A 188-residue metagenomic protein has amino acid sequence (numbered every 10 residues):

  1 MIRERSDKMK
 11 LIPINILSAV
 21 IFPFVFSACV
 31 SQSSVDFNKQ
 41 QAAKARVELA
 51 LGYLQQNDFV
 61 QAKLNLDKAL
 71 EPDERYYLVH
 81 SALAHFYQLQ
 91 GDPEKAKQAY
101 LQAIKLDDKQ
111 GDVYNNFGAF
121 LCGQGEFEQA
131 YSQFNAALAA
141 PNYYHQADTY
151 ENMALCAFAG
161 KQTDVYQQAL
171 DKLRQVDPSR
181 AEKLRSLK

Functional and structural regions predicted by a protein language model:
P23-A45: Bacterial Sec signal peptide processing site at the extreme N-terminus
N38, P72, L106, A140-N142 (+1 more regions): Structural marker of alpha-solenoid helical repeat scaffolds
Q41-P72: Alpha-helical segment of the N-proximal tetratricopeptide repeat
A42-A43, Y77-L78, G111-D112, H145-A147 (+1 more regions): Helix-start (N-cap) detector for alpha-helical repeat units in TPR-like alpha-solenoids, especially tetratricopeptide
E48, A82, N116, Y150-N152 (+1 more regions): Canonical tetratricopeptide repeat
Q55-Q56, L89-Q90, G123-Q124, L155-G160: Register position in tetratricopeptide repeats
K68-A69, Q102-A103, A136-A139, K172-L173: Canonical positions in the second alpha-helix
